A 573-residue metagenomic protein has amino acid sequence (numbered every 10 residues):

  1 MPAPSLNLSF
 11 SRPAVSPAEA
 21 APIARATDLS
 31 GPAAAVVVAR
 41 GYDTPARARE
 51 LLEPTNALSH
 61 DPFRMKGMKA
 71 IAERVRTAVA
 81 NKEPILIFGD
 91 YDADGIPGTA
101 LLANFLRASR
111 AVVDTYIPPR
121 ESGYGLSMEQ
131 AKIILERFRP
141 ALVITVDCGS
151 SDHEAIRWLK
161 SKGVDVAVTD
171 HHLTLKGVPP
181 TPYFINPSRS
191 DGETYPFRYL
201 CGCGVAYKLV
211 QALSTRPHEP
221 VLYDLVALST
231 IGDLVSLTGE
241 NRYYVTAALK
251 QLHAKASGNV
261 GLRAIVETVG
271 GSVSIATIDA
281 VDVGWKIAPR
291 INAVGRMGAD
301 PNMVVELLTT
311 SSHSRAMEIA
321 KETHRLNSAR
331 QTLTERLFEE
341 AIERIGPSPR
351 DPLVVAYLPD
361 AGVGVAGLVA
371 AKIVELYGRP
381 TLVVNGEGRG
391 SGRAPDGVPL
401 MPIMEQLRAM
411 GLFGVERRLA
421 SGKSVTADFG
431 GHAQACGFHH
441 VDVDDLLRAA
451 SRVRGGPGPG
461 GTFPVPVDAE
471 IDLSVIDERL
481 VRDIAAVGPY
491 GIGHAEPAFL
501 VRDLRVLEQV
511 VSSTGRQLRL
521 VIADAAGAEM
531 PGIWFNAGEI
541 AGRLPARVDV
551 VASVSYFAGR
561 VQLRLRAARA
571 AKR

Functional and structural regions predicted by a protein language model:
M1-N81, K286-R325: Cofactor-/ligand-binding subdomain signature composed of acidic, glycine-rich, tryptophan-containing flexible loops
A33, A80-E83, Y91, V178-P349 (+3 more regions): A structured phosphate/pyrophosphate-recognition subdomain
V37, D90-D92, I144, D170 (+6 more regions): Divalent metal-coordination and catalytic microenvironments
K66-P179, F184-I185, S190, T332 (+4 more regions): N-terminal small/polar loop signature for handling phosphorylated ligands or for N-terminal nucleophile
P349-R350, V355-E470: Glycine-rich, acidic loop segments that terminate in or are immediately followed by a histidine
D444-A449, T514, E539, L544-R573: OB-fold single-stranded nucleic acid-binding module
A469-P531: Accessory interdomain/linker segments of ATP-dependent helicases and helicase-like nucleic-acid enzymes that mediate
G527-G542: Beta-strand/loop nucleic-acid-binding surfaces
